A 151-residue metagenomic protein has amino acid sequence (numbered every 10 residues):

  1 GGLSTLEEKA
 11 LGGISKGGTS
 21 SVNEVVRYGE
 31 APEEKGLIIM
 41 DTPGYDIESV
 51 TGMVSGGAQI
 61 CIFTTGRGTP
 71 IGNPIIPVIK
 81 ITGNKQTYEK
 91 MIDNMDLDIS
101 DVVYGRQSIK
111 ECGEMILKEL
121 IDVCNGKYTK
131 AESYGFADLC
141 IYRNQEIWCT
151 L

Functional and structural regions predicted by a protein language model:
G1-L151: Anaerobic metallocofactor- and corrinoid-dependent redox/one-carbon enzyme cores, especially those from methanogenesis
